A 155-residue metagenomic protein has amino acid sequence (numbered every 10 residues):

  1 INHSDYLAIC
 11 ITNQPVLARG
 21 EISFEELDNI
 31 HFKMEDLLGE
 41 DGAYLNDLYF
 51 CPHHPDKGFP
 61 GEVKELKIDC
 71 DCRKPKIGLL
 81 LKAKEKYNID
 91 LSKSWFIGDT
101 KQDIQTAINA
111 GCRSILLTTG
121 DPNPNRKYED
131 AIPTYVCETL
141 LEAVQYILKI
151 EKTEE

Functional and structural regions predicted by a protein language model:
I1-L37, Y44-G58, A107: Substrate-recognition element of Asp-dependent hydrolases with the DxDx(T/V) motif
Y6, I89, C112: Short glycine/serine/threonine/alanine-rich loop segments
I22-N29, K67, D71, P75: Alpha-helix N-cap and loop-to-helix initiation/capping positions
H31-F50, R126-K149: Structural recognition of alpha->loop->beta junctions
P60-C70, I150-E154: Short, surface-exposed amphipathic charged segments that create phosphate/polyanion-binding patches used for binding
V63-E65, D71-K101: Conserved Lys-Pro-Asp/Glu-containing loop-to-beta segment of HAD-superfamily phosphomonoesterases, centered on
Y87-I89, V144-E155: Short, hydrophobic alpha-helical segments
W95-E138: Acidic, Mg2+-coordinating phosphoryl-transfer loop and its flanking beta/alpha structural elements, shared across
